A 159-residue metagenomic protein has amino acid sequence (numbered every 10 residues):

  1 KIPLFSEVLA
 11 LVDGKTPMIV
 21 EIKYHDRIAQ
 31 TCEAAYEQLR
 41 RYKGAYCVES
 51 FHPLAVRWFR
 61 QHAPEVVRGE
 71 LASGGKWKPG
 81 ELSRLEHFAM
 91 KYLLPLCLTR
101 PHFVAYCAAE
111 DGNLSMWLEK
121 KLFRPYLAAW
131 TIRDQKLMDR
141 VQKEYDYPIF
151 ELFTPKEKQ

Functional and structural regions predicted by a protein language model:
K1-K76, F88, C97-D111: Metal-dependent phosphodiesterase/phospholipase catalytic core, i.e., the His/Asp/Glu-rich active-site region
K78-Q159: C-terminal active-site rim and adjoining tail of enzyme catalytic domains
